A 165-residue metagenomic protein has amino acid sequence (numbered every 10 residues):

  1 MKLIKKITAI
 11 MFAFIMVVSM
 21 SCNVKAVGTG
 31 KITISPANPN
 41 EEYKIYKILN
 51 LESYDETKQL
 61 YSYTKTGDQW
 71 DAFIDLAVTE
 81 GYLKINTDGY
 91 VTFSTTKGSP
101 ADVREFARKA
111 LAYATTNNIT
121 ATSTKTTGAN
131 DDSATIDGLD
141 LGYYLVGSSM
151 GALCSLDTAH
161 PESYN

Functional and structural regions predicted by a protein language model:
M1-N165: Solvent-exposed loop/turn and edge beta-strand elements of beta-rich ligand-binding domains
